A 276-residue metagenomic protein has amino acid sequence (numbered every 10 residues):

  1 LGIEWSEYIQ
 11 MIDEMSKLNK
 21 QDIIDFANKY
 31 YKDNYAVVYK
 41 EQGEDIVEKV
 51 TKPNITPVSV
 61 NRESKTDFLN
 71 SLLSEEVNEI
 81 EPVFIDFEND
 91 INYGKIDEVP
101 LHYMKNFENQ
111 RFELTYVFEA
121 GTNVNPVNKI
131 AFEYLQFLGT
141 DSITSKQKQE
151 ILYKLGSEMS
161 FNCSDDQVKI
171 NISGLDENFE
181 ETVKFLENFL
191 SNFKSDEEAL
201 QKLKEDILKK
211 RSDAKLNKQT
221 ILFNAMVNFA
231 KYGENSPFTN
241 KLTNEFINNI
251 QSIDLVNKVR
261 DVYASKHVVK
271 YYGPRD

Functional and structural regions predicted by a protein language model:
L1-S74, E150-D276: Charge-rich, well-structured scaffold segments of protease-associated domains
G2, N78-P82, D90-I91, S145-K148 (+1 more regions): Intrinsically disordered, low-complexity segments enriched in polar/charged residues with Gly/Pro, especially when
E41-E44, E98-P100, N106-E108, V117-G121 (+3 more regions): Solvent-exposed coil/turn segments that connect beta secondary-structure elements in extracytoplasmic/periplasmic
V77-Q110: N- or domain-start disorder-to-order transition segments that initiate the globular core
G94, L114-Y116, I172: Preference for bulky hydrophobic residues occupying beta-strand positions in well-ordered beta-sheet regions
F107-L152: Active/ligand-binding-proximal structured segments within catalytic/core domains that scaffold catalytic residues
